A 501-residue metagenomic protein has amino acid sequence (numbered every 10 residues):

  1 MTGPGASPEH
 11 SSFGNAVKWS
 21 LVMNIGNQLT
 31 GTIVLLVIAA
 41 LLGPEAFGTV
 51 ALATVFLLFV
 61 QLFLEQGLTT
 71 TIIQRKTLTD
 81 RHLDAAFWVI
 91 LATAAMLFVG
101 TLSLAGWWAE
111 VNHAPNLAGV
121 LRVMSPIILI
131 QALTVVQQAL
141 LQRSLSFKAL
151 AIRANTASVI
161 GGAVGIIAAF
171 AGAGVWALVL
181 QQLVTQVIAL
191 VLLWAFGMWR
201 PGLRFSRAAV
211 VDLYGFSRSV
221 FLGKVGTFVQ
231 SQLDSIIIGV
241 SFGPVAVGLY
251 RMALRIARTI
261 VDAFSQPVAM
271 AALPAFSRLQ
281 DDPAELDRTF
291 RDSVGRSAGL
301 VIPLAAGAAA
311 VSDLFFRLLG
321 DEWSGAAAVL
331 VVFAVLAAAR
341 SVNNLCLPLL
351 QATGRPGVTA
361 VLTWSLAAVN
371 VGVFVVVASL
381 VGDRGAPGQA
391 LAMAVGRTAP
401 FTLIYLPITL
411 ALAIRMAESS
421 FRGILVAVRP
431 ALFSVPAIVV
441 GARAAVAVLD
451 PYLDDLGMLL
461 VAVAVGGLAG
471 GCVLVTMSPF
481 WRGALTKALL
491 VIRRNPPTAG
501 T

Functional and structural regions predicted by a protein language model:
M1-T32, E65, T70, L78-W88 (+7 more regions): N-terminal membrane topogenesis motif
T2-E9, K148, V191-Q232, I236 (+3 more regions): Interhelical loop/hinge segments that connect adjacent transmembrane helices in multipass membrane
T2-G5, I414-V428, G441-T501: Membrane-proximal transmembrane or re-entrant/amphipathic helices at the cytosolic face
E9-Q66, L91-G106, R122, I127 (+3 more regions): Signature of the first transmembrane helix
A16-G31, L178-Q181, T185, A189 (+7 more regions): Transmembrane helical elements of multi-pass membrane transporters/channels
A39-T49, T54, L145-K148, V159-V191 (+6 more regions): Membrane-interface helix-loop junctions in multi-pass transport and translocation proteins
L62-D80, Q142-R143, A253, A257-V301 (+1 more regions): Helix-loop junctions and terminal segments of transmembrane helices in multi-pass membrane transport/translocation
A105-M124, R291, A308-A338, R384-Q389 (+1 more regions): Interfacial segments at transmembrane-helix termini and the short loops linking adjacent helices
